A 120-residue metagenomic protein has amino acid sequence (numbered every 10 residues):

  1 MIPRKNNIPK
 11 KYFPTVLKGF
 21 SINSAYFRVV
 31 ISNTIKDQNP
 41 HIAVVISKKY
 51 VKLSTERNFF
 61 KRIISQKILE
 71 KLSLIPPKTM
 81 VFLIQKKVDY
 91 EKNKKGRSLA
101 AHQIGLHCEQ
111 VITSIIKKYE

Functional and structural regions predicted by a protein language model:
M1-E120: Positively charged, solvent-exposed patches that mediate nucleic-acid binding
